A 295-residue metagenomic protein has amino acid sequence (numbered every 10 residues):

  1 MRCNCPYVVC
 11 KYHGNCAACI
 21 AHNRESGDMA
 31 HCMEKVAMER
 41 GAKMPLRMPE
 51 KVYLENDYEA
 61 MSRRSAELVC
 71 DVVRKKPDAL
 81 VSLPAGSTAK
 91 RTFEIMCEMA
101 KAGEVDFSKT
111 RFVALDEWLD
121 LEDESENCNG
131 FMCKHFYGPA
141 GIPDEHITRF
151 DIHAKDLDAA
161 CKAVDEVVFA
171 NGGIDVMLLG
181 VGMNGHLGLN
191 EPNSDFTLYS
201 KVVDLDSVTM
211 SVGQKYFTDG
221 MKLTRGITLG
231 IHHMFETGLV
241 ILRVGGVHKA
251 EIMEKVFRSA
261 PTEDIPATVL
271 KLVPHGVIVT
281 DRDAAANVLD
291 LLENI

Functional and structural regions predicted by a protein language model:
M1-K43: Cysteine-centered metal-binding/redox modules
R40-V81: N-terminal glycine-/serine-/threonine-rich phosphate-binding loop
M44-K51, V105-V176: Ligand-binding beta-strand-loop-alpha-helix segment within the catalytic cores of soluble metabolic enzymes
K75-K101: Glycine-rich N-terminal segment of FAD-binding domains in flavoprotein oxidoreductases, spanning the beta-loop-helix
L83-T88, L179-M183, G245: Glycine-rich beta-strand-to-loop/alpha-helix junction loops that act as flexible
I95-D106, G130, P192-V202: A glycine- and small-aliphatic-rich helix-loop capping segment at beta-alpha/alpha-beta transitions that lines
N184, G188-I231: Class I SAM-dependent methyltransferase SAM-binding "motif I" and its flanking Rossmann-like core
T237-I295: ATP/nucleoside-binding phosphotransfer catalytic cores, i.e., glycine-rich phosphate-binding loops
